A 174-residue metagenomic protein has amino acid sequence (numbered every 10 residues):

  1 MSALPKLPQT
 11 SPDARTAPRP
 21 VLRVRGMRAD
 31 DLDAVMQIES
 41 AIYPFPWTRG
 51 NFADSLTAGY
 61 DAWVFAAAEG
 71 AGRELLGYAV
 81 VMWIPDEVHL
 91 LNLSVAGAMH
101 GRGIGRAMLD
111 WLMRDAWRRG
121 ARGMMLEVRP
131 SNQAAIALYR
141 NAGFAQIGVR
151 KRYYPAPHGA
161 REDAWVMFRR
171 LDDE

Functional and structural regions predicted by a protein language model:
S2-A3, M125-E127, R140, A145-W165: Conserved catalytic-core motifs of GNAT/GCN5-like acyltransferases
S2-P8, A17, G26-H100, R106-R119 (+2 more regions): Acetyl-CoA-dependent GNAT
R15-V21: Short, contiguous pre-domain boundary segments
F45, R122, A160: Flexible coil/turn residues that form the inter-helical turn or adjacent wing/linker of helix-turn-helix
G59, D86, N132, Y154-R161: Short acidic/glycine-enriched loop/turn segments that link adjacent beta-strands
A96-D110, W117-R119, G123, R129-A137 (+2 more regions): Conserved glycine-rich acetyl-CoA-binding loop
